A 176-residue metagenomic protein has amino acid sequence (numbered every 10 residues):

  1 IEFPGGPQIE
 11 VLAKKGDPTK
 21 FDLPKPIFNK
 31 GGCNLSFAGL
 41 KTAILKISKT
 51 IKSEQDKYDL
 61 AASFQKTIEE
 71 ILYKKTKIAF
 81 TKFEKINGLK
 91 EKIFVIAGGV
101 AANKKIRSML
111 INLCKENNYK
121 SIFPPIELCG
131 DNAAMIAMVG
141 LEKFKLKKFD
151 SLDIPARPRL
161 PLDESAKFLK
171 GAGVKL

Functional and structural regions predicted by a protein language model:
Q8-F94, A101-Y119, F144-K147, E164-L176: A contiguous, well-structured pocket-lining segment that forms one wall/lid of small-molecule binding clefts in soluble
G98-V100, I126: Active-site metal-binding loops of divalent metal-dependent hydrolases
P124-E164: Glycine-rich phosphate-binding/hydrolytic loop that grips phosphoryl groups
